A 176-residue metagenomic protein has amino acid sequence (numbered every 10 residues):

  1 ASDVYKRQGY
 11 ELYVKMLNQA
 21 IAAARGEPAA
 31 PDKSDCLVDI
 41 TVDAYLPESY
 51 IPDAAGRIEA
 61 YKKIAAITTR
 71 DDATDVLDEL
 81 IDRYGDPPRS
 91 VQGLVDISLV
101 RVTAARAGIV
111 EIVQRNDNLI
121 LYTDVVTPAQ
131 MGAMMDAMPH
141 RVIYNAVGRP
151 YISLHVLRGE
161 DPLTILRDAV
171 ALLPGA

Functional and structural regions predicted by a protein language model:
S2-A176: Accessory helical-bundle/CTD segments and flexible terminal tails appended to RecA-like ATPase motors
